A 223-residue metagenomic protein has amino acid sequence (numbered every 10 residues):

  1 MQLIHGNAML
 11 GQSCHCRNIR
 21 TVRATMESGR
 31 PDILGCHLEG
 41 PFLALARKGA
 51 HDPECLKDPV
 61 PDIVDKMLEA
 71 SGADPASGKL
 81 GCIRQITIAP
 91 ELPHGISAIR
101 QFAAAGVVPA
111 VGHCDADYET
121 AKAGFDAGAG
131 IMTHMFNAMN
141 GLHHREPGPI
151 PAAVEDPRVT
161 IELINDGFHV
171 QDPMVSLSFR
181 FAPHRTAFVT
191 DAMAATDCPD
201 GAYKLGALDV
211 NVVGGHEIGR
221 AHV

Functional and structural regions predicted by a protein language model:
M1-I19, P31-L45, G78-E91, V107-A110 (+3 more regions): Divalent metal-dependent hydrolysis catalytic cores, especially in the metallo-beta-lactamase
L3, E27, A103, F125-D126 (+1 more regions): Anion (oxyanion) recognition and catalysis
R17, L45, H51-E54, E91-H94 (+4 more regions): Short, small-residue-enriched loops and turns at beta-alpha junctions that line or gate enzyme active sites
R23-M26, I99-G106, F179: Surface-exposed amphipathic alpha-helices with a cationic face
A44-G72: Conserved phosphate-binding/catalytic loop of the ribokinase/pfkB sugar-kinase fold
K66, A70-D117, A121-M139: Extended, charged catalytic domains and RNA/DNA-binding interfaces, predominantly in divalent-metal-using enzymes
A98, T120-R220: Active-site-adjacent C-terminal substructures of enzyme catalytic domains
